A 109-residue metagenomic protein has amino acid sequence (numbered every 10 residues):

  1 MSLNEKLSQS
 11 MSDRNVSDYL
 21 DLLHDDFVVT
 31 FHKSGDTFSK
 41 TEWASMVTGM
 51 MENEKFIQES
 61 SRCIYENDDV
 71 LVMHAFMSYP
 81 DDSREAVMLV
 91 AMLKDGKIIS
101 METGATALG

Functional and structural regions predicted by a protein language model:
E5-Q9, D21-G35: Short, solvent-exposed secondary-structure junction/capping segments
R14-D18: Short helix-adjacent coil turns
T30, S34, A44-G109: A beta-strand edge to alpha-helix "cap/lid" segment located at domain peripheries
